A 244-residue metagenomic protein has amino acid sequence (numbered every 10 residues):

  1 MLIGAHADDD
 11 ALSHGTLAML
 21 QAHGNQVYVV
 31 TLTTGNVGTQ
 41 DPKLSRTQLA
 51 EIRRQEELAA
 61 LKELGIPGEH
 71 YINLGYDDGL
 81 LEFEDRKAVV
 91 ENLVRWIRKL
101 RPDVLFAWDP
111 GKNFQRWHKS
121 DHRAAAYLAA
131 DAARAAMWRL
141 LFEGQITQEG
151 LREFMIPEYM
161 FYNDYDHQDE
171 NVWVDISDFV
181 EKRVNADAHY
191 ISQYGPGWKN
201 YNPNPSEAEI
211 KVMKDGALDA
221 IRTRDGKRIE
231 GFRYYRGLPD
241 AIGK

Functional and structural regions predicted by a protein language model:
M1, H23, K87-K244: Metal-dependent de-N-acetylase/amidase catalytic core
M1-L100, A241: Active-site rim/loop-helix segments in enzyme catalytic domains that contact anionic ligands
